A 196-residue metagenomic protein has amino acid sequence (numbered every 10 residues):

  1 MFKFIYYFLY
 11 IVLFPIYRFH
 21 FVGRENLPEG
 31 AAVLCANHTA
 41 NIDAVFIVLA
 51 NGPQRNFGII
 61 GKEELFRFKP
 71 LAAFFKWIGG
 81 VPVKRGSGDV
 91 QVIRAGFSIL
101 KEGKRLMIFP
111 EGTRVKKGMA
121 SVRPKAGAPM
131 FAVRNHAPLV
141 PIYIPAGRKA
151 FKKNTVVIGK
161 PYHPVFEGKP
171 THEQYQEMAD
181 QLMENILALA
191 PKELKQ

Functional and structural regions predicted by a protein language model:
M1-R18: N-terminal membrane-anchoring alpha-helices
I5, F66-L71, K149-F151: Short, glycine/polar-rich helix-capping loops at beta-to-alpha or helix-loop-helix junctions that flank or form
F8-L9, W77-V83, G112-R114: Short, basic, glycine/proline-bearing loop/turn elements
V12-F14, G52, F75, I99 (+1 more regions): A generic structural signal for well-ordered alpha-helical segments
L13-F21, S87-V90: Short gly/ser/thr-rich secondary-structure transition/capping motifs
F14, N26-S87: Catalytic core of membrane glycerolipid acyltransferases/transacylases, capturing the structured, soluble-facing
F21-R24, F68, V90-I93: Structural motif corresponding to alpha-helix initiation and N-cap regions
I93-Q196: Non-catalytic C-terminal accessory region of glycerolipid acyltransferases and related lyso-lipid remodeling enzymes
